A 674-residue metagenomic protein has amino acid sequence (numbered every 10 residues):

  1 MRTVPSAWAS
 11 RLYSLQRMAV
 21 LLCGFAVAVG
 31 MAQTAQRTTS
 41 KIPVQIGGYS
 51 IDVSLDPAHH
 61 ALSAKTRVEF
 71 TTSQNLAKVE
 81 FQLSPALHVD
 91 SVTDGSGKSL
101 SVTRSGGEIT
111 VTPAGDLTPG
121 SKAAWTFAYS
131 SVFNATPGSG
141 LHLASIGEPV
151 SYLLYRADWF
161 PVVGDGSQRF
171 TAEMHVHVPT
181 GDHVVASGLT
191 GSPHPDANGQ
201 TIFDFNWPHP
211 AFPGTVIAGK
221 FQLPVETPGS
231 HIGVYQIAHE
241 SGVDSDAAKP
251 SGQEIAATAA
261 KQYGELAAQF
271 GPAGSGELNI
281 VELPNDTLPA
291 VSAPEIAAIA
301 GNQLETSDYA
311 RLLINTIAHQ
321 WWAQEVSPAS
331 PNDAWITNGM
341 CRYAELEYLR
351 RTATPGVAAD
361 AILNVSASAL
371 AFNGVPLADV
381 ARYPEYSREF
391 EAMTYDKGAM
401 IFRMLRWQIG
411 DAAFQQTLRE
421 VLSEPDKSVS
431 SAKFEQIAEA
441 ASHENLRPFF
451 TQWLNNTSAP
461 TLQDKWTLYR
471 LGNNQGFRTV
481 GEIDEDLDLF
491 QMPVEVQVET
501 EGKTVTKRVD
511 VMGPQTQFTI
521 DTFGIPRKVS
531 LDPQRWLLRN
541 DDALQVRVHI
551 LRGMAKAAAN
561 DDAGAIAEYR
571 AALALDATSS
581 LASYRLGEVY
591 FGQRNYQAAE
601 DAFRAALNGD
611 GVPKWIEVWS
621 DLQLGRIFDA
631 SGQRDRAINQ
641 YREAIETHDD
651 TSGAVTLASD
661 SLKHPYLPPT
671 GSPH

Functional and structural regions predicted by a protein language model:
C23, V27-S63, T71, S145 (+4 more regions): N-terminal, polar/Ser/Thr-rich
Q74, G274, P384, E391-T479: Amphipathic alpha-helical substructures
S84-S145, A197-G199, G513-I525: A surface-exposed beta-strand-loop module
V89-T93, L446-R447, T457-L531: Beta-strand-rich binding/interaction modules
R104, I109, I146-G147, M174 (+8 more regions): Juxtacatalytic substrate-recognition/specificity segment
T126-P224: Extended, low-hydrophobicity, Ser/Thr/Pro/Gly-biased non-transmembrane segments
P208, P289, A334, N338-I409 (+1 more regions): Acidic/His/Gly-enriched intrinsically disordered linker/tail segments that often contain short helix/coil "MoRF-like"
